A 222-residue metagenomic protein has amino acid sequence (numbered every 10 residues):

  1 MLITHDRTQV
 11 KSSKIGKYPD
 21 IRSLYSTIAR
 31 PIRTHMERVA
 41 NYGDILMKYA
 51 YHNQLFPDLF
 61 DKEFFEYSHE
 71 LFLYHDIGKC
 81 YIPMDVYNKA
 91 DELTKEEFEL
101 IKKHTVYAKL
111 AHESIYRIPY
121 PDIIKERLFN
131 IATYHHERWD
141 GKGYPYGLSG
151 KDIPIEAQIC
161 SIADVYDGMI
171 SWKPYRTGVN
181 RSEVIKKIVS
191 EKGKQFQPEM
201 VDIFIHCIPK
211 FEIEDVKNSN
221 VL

Functional and structural regions predicted by a protein language model:
M1-S12: Short, low-complexity N-terminal regulatory "tails/caps" that precede and couple sensory modules
K11-L222: Histidine- and acidic-residue-rich, metal-dependent catalytic cores
